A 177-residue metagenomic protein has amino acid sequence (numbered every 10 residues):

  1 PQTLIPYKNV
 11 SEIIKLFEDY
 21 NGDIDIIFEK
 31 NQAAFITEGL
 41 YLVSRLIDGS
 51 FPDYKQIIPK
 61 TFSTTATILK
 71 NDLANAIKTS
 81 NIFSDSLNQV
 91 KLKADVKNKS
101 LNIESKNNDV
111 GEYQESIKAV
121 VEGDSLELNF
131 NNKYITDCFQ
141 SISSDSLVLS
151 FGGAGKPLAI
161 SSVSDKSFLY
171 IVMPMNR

Functional and structural regions predicted by a protein language model:
Q2-I47, F62-R177: DNA polymerase processivity clamps
K55-Q56, Q114: Short, charged, solvent-exposed linker or helix-capping segments at domain edges/interfaces that act as flexible hinges
I57-T61: Short hinge/gating elements
